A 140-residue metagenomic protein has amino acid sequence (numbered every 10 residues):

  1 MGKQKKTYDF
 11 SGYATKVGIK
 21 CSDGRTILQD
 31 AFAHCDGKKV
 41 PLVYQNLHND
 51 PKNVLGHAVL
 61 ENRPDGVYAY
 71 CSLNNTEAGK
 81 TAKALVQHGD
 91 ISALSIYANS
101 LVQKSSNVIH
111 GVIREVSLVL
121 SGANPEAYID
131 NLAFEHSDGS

Functional and structural regions predicted by a protein language model:
Q4-G12, G18-K20, P41, H57-S140: Residue microenvironments linked to proteolytic maturation and disulfide-stabilized extracellular modules
D23-H34: Short Gly/aromatic-enriched secondary-structure transition segments
I27, N49, N75-E77: Short, surface-exposed beta-strand-loop junctions and turns on beta-sheet-rich folds
C35-D36, G139: Short amphipathic alpha-helical patches
K38-D50, L94: Short conserved beta-strand and strand-loop elements enriched in small hydrophobics with frequent Asp/Gly
P51-L55: Short amphipathic beta-strand starts and helix->beta connectors
